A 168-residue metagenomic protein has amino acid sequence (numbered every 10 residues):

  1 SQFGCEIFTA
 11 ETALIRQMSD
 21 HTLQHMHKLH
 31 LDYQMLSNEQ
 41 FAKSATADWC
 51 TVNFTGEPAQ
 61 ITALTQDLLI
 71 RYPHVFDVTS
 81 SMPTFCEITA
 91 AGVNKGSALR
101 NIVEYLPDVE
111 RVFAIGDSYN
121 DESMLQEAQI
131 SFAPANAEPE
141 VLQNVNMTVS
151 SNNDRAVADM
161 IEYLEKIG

Functional and structural regions predicted by a protein language model:
Q2-I115, Y119, M124: Conserved acidic, metal-coordinating active-site core of Asp-based, Mg2+-dependent phosphoryl-transfer enzymes
C86-G168: Mg2+-dependent phosphoryl-transfer enzymes with acidic/Ser/Thr/Gly-rich catalytic loops
